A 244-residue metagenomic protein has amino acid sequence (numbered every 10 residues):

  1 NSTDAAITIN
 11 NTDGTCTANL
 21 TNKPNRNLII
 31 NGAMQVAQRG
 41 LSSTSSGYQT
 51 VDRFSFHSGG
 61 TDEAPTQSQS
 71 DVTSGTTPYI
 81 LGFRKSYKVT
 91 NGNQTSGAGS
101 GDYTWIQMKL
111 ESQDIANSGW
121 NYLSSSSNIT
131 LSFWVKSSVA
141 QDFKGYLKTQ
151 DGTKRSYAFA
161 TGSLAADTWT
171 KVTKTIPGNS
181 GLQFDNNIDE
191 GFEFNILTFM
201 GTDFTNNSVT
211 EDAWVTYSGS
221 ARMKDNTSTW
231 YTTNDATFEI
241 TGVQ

Functional and structural regions predicted by a protein language model:
N1-P24: Intrinsic low-complexity, repeat-rich intrinsically disordered segments enriched in small/flexible residues
A18-Q244: Extracellular and organelle-lumenal recognition/adhesion modules and their flexible linkers in secreted
